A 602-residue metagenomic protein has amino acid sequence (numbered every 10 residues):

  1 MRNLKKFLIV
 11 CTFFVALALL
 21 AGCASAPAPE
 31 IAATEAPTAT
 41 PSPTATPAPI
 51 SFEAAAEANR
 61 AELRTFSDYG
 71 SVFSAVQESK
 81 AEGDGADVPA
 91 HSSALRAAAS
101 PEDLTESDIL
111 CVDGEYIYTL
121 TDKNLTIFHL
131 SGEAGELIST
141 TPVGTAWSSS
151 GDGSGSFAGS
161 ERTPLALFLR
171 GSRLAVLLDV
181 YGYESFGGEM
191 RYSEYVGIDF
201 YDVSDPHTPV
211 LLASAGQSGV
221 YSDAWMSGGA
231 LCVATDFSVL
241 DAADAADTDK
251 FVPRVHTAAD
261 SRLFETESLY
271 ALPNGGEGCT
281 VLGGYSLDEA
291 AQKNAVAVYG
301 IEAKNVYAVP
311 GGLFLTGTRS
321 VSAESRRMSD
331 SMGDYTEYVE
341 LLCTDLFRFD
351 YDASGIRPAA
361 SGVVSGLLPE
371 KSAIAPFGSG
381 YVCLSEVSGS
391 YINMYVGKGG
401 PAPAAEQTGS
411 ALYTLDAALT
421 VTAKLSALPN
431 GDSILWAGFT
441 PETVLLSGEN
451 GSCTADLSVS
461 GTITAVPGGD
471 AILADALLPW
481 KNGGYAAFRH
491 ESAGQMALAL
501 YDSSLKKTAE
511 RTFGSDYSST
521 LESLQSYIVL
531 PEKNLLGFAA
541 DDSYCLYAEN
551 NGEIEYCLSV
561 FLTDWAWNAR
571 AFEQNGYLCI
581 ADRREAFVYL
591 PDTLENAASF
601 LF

Functional and structural regions predicted by a protein language model:
R2-C11: Bacterial N-terminal signal peptides that target proteins for export
F14-V15: Repetitive helical segments and hydrophobic/amphipathic motifs
L19-G22: C-terminal motif of bacterial Sec signal peptides marking the signal peptidase cleavage site
A24-F602: Beta-sheet-rich non-transmembrane sensory/scaffold domains
